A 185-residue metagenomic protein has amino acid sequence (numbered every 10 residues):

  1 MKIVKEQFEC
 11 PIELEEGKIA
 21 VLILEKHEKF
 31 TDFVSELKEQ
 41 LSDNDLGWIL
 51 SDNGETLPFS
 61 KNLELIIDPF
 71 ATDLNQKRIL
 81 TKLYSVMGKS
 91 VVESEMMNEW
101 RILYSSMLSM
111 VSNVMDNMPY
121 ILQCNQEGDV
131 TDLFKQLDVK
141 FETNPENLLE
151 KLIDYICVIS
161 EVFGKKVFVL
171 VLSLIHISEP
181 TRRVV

Functional and structural regions predicted by a protein language model:
K2-T56, A71-R78: Glycine-rich P-loop/Walker A and Walker A-like loops and their local beta1-loop-alpha1 context in P-loop NTPases
L37-L41, M87, V91, Y104-M115 (+1 more regions): Hydrophobic, Leu/Ile/Phe/Ala-enriched alpha-helical segments that form helix-helix packing faces
D45-Y104, L108: Coupling/switch segment of ABC-type P-loop NTPase heads
G88-V92, P119-G128, K151-Y155: Short low-complexity stretches enriched in small and charged residues
Y104-N147: Conserved P-loop NTPase mechanochemical-coupling segment
K135-S173: Conserved helicase/translocase P-loop NTPase motor core
H176-V185: Single conserved hydrophobic/aromatic residue that forms the stacking wall/gate of nucleotide- or nucleobase-binding
